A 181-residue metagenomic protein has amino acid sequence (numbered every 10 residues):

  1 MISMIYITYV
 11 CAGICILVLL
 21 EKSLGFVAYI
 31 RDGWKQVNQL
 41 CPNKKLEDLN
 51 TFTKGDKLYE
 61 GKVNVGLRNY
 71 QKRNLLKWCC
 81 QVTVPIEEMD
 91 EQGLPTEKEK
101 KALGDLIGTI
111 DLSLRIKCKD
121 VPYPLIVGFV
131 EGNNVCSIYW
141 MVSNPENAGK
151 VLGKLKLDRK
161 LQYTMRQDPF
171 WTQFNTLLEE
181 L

Functional and structural regions predicted by a protein language model:
M1-G13: Feature marks short, highly hydrophobic, charge-poor N-terminal signal-anchor/signal peptide-like helices that anchor
V10-G13, L20-P124, S143-E146, F174-T176 (+1 more regions): Charge-rich, low-complexity segments
L75-C79, N133-V135, D158: A general secondary-structure signal for short beta-strands and their flanking turns/coil in non-transmembrane regions
L125-G132: Short beta-strand
V135-V142: Short cationic amphipathic helices and targeting signals
K150-D158: Short amphipathic alpha-helices in soluble, non-transmembrane regions that often serve as interface/regulatory elements
L157-L181: Conserved short beta-strand edge segments in small beta-sheet-based binding/regulatory domains
